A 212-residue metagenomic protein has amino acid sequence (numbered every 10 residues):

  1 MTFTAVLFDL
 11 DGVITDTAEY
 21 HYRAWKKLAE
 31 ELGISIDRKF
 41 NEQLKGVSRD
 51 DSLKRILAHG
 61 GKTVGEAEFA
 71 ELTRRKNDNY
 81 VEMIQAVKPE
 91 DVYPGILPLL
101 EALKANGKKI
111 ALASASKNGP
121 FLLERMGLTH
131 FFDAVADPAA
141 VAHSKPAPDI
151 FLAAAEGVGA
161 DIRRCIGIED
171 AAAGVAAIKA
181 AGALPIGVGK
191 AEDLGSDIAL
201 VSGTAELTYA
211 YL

Functional and structural regions predicted by a protein language model:
M1-E42: Active-site neighborhood of HAD-like aspartate-dependent phosphohydrolases
M1-T4, L97-A102, K117-L212: Asp-based, Mg2+/Mn2+-dependent phosphohydrolase catalytic module
T2, E82-L112: Short, acidic loop-to-helix structural element flanking the phosphoryl-transfer center in phosphate-processing enzymes
I14, V92, L112, H143 (+1 more regions): Conserved SAM-binding loop
L28-A29, D50-V64, L122, A155: Helix-loop "lid/cap" segments that line or gate small-molecule binding pockets
I34-I36, K62, L128, G159-A160: Helix N-cap/coil-helix junction residues
A58-P94: Metal-dependent phosphoesterase signature
